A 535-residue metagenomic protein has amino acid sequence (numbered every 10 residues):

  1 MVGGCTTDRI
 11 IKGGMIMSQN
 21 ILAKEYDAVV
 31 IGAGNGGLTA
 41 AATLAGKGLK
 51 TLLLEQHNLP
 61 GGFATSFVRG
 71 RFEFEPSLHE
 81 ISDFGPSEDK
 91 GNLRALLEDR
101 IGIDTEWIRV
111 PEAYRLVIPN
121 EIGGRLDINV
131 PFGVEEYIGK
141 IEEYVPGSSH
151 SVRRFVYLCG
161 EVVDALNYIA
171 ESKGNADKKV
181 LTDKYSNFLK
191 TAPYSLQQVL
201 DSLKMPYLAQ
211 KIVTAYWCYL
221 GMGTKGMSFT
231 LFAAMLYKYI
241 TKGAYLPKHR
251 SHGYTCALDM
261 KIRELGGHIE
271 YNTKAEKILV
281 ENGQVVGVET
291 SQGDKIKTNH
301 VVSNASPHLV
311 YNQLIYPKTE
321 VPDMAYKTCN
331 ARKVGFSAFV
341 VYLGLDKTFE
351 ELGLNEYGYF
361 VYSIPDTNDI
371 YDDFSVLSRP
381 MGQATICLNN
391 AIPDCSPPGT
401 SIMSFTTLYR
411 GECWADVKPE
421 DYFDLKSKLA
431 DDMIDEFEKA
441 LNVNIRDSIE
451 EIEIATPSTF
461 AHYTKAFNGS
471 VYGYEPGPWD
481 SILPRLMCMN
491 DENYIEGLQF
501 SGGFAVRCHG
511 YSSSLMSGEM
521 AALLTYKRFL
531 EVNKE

Functional and structural regions predicted by a protein language model:
G4-A28, G46-K47, E492, L530-K534: Extreme N-terminal leader/targeting segments of oxidoreductases
Q19-E161: N-terminal glycine-rich phosphate/pyrophosphate-binding loop and immediately adjacent elements
L78, G503-T525: A conserved FAD-binding loop/helix module that cradles the flavin
G123-M227: Rossmann-like flavin
Q210-G223, P380-I386, V443-R507: A glycine-rich dinucleotide-binding beta-alpha-beta segment and adjacent secondary-structure elements that constitute
L236-V285, E289: Helical element adjacent to the flavin cofactor pocket in flavoenzyme catalytic cores
E276-P397: Mid-domain catalytic core of redox enzymes that form a hydrophobic substrate pocket/lid adjacent to a catalytic redox
T348-P457: C-terminal segments that line or cap access tunnels to active or ligand-binding sites in enzymes and enzyme-associated
